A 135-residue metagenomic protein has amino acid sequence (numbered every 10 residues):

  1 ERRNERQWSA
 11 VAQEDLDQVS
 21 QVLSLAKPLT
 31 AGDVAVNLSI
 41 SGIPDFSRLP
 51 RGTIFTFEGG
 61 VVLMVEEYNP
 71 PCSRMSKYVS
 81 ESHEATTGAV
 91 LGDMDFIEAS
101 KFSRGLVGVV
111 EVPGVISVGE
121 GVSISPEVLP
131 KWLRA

Functional and structural regions predicted by a protein language model:
E1-A135: Metal-cofactor-dependent catalytic cores
